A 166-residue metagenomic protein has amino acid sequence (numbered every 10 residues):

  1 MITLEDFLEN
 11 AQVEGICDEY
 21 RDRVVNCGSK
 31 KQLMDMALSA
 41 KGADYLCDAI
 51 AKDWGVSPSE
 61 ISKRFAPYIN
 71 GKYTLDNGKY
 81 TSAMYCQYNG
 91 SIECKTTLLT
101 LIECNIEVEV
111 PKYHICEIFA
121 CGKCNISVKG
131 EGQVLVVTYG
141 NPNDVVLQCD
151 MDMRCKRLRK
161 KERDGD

Functional and structural regions predicted by a protein language model:
M1-D166: Short, glycine-biased loop/turn motifs at secondary-structure junctions and in low-complexity Ser/Thr/Pro-rich termini
